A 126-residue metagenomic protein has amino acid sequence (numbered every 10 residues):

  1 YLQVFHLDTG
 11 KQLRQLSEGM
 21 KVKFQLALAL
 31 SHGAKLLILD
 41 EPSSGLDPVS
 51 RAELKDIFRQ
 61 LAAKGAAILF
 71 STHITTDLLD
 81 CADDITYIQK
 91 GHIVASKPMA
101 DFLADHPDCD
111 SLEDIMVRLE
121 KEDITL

Functional and structural regions predicted by a protein language model:
L26: Hydrophobic anchor residue at the start of the ABC signature
L37-E41: Catalytic Walker B motif of ABC-type/P-loop ATPase nucleotide-binding domains
R51-K64: Helical segment within the ABC ATPase nucleotide-binding domain
A66-I74: Conserved H-loop
L78-D80: A short, surface-exposed alpha-helical micro-motif characterized by mixed small hydrophobic and charged/polar residues
S96-K97: ABC ATPase "signature
